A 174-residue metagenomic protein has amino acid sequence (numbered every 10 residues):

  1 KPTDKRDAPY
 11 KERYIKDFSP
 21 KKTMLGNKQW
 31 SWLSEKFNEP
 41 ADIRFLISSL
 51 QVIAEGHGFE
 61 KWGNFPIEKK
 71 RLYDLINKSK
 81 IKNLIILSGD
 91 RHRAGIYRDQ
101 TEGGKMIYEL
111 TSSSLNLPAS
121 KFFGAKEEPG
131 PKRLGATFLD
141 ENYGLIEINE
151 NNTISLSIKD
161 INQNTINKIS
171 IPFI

Functional and structural regions predicted by a protein language model:
K1-I174: Metal-dependent phosphoester/phosphodiester hydrolase catalytic core
